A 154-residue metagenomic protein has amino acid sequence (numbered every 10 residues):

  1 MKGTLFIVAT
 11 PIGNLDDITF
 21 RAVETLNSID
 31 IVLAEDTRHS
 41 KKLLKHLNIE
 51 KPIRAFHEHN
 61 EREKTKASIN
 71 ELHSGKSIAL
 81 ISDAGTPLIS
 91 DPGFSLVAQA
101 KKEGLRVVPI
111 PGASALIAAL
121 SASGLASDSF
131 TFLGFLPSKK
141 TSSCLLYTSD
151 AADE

Functional and structural regions predicted by a protein language model:
M1-H57: Glycine-rich, flexible N-terminal cofactor/catalytic loop recognition
T4-V8, S74-S82, F130, S149: Generic beta-sheet signal
E35, F56, I81-D83, V108-I110: Structural motif
R38-S40, G85-T86, A115: Alpha-helix capping/helix-boundary segments
N60-S68: Glycine-rich, highly charged phosphate/nucleotide-binding loops
S68-V107: Glycine/small-residue-rich loop that forms an oxyanion/phosphate-binding "nest" at active or ligand-binding sites
S95-L146: Class I SAM-dependent methyltransferase SAM-binding "motif I" and its flanking Rossmann-like core
Y147-D153: Conserved small/polar residues in nucleotide/adenosyl-binding loops
